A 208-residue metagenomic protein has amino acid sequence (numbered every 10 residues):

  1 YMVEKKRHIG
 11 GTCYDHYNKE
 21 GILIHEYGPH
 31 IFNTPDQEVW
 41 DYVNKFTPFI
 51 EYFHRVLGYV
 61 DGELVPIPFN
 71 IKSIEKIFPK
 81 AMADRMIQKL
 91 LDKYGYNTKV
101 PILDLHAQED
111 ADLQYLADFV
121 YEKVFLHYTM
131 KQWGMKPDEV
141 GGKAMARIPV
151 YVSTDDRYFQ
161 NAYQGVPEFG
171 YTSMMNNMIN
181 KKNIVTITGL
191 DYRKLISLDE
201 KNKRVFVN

Functional and structural regions predicted by a protein language model:
Y1-K19: Glycine-rich FAD pyrophosphate-binding loop
V3, R204-N208: Short hydrophobic core segments
N18-I22, T154-D155: Short, flexible, solvent-exposed loop/turn segments with mixed acidic/basic and small polar residues
E20-Y96: Dinucleotide-binding Rossmann-like beta1-alpha1 core, especially the glycine-rich loop that anchors the ADP
D61-V65, K72-K203: Active-site/ligand-binding neighborhood in enzyme catalytic cores
